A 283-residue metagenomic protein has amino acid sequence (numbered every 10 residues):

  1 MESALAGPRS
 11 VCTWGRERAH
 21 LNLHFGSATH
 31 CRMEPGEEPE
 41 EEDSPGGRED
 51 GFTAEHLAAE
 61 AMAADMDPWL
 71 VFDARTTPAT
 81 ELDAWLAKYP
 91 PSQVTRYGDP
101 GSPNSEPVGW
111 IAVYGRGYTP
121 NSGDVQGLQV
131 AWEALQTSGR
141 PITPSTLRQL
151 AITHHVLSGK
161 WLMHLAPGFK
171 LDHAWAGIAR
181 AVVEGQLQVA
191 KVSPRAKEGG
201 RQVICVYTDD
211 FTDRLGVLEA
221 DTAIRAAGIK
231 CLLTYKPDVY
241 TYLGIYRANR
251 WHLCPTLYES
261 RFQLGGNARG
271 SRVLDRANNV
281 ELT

Functional and structural regions predicted by a protein language model:
A4-G26, H30-L157, R247-T283: Charge-rich, low-complexity segments
V130-T283: Extended amphipathic alpha-helical regions
